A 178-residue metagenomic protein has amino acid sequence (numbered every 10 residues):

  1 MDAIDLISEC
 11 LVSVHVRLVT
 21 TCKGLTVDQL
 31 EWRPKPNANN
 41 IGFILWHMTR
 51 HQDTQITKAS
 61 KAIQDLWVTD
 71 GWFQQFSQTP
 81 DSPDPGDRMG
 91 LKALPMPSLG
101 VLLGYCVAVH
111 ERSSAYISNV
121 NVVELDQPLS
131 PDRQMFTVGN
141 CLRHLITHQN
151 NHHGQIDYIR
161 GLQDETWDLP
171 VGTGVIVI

Functional and structural regions predicted by a protein language model:
M1-D5: N-terminal export signals and maturation junctions of secreted/periplasmic proteins
S8-V12, V16-V19, Q29-P85, P128-I178: Short, contiguous alpha-helical
L11, H15, C22, C106 (+1 more regions): Hydrophobic alpha-helical core bundles mediating ligand binding, dimerization, or RNAP-core interactions
C22, T26, S118-N121, R160: A structural signal for long alpha-helical coiled-coils and helix-turn connectors that form the cytosolic signaling
G24, H47-R50, A108: Residues within well-ordered alpha-helical secondary structure of globular protein domains
G24-L25, H110, Q149-N150: A general secondary-structure boundary signal
Q78-L125, C141-L145: Acidic/histidine-rich alpha-helical segments that form the ligand environment of transition-metal centers
